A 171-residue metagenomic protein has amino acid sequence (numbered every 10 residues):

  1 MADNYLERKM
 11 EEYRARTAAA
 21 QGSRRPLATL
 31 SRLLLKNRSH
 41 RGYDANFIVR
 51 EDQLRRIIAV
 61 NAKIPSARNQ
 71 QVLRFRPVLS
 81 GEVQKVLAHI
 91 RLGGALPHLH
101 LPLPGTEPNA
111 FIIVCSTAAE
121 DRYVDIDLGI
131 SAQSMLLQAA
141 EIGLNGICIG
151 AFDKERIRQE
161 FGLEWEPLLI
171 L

Functional and structural regions predicted by a protein language model:
M1-R55, L169-I170: Specificity-determining recognition surfaces
D52-S131: Glycine/small-residue-rich phosphate/adenosyl-binding loop
N61, I112, A119-E160: Small-aliphatic-rich amphipathic alpha-helix that forms the alpha element of a beta-alpha
Q71, L144-C148, E166-P167: A short coil-to-beta-strand element that immediately follows conserved catalytic motifs
R91, F161-G162: A broad structural signal for alpha-helix termini and local helix breaks/kinks
G162-L171: A contiguous, mid-protein "functional segment" used to position or interact with cofactors/ions or partner subunits
